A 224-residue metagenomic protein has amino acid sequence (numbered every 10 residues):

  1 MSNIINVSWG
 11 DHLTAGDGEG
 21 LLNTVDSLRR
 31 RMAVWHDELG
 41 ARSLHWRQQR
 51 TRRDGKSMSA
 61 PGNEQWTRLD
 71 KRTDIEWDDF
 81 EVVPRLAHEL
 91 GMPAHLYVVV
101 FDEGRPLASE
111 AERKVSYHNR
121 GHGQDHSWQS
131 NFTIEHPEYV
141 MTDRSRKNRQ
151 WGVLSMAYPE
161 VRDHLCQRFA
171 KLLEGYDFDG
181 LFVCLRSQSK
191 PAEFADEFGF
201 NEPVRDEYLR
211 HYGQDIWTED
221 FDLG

Functional and structural regions predicted by a protein language model:
S2-N23, F80, R85, A94-Y176 (+1 more regions): Active-site-adjacent "subsite" loops/lids of carbohydrate-active enzymes
L21-A33, T73-E81, G224: Well-ordered, non-membrane alpha-helical segments in soluble/globular domains
R29, A33-G40, L173-E174: Non-catalytic positions within long, well-ordered alpha-helices that form the structural scaffold/packing of enzyme
A33-H36, L44-R47, D179-V183: Hydrophobic residues within beta-strands of alpha/beta enzymes
D37-I75: Aromatic-lined carbohydrate-binding/catalytic grooves of carbohydrate-active enzymes
R52-K56, D102-A108, S189-E193: Short catalytic/ligand-binding loop motif for oxyanion handling, primarily in non-cytosolic enzymes, centered on
E160-G224: Active-site neighborhood of glycoside hydrolase catalytic domains
